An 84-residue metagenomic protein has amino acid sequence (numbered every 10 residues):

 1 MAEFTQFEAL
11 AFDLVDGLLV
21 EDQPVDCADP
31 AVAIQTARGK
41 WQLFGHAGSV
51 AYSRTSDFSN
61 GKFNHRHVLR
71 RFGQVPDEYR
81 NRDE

Functional and structural regions predicted by a protein language model:
M1-E21: Short aromatic-glycine-(Arg/Gly/Cys) micro-motifs in beta-strand/loop hairpins
M1-F7, P30, R80-E84: Unusually extended, aromatic-enriched hydrophobic runs near protein termini
Q23-V25: Beta-strand-rich interaction surfaces with strong enrichment in secreted/lumenal proteins
C27-G48: A short, charged, amphipathic alpha-helix used as a generic interaction element across diverse proteins
W41-E84: Short, mixed-charge low-complexity intrinsically disordered segments
